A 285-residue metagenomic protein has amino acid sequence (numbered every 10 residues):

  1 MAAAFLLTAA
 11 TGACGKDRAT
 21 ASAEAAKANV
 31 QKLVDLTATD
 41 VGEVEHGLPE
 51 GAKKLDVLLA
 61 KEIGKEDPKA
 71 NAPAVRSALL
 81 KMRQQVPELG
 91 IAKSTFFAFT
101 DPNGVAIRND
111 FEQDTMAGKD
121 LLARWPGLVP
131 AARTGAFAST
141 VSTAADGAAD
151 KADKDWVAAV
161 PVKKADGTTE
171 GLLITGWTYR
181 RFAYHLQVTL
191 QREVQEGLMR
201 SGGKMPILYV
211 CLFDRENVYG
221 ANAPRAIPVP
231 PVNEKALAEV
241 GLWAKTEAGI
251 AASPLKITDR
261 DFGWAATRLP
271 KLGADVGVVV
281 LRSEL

Functional and structural regions predicted by a protein language model:
A2-A9: Bacterial N-terminal signal peptides
C14-P73, L89-K93, A152-A158, M199-Y209 (+2 more regions): Juxtamembrane extracytoplasmic/periplasmic/luminal helical "stalk" adjacent to the first N-terminal
R76, D153-E193, A265, L272-L285: Conserved beta-strands of PAS-like sensory domains
R76-I91, L172, G176-I227: Solvent-exposed, extracytoplasmic
Q85-T134, G147-D150, N217-L237: Extracellular/periplasmic ligand-sensing ectodomains of membrane signal-transduction proteins
T100, K163-K164, F213, P270: Core beta-strand residues in small-molecule sensory/regulatory alpha/beta domains
N109-F182, A251-D261: Extracytoplasmic/periplasmic ligand-binding sensor regions of membrane-associated signaling proteins
V229-L285: Extracellular/periplasmic juxtamembrane segments that couple receptor/chemosensory ectodomains to their
